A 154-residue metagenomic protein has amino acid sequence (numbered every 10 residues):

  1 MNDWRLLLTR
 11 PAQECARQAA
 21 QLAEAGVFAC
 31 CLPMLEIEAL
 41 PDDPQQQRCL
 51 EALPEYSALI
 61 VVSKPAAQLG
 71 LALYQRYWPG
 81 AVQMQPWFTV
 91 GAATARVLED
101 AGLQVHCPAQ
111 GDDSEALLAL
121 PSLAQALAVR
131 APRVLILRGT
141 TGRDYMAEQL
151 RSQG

Functional and structural regions predicted by a protein language model:
M1-G154: Signature of uroporphyrinogen-III synthase
